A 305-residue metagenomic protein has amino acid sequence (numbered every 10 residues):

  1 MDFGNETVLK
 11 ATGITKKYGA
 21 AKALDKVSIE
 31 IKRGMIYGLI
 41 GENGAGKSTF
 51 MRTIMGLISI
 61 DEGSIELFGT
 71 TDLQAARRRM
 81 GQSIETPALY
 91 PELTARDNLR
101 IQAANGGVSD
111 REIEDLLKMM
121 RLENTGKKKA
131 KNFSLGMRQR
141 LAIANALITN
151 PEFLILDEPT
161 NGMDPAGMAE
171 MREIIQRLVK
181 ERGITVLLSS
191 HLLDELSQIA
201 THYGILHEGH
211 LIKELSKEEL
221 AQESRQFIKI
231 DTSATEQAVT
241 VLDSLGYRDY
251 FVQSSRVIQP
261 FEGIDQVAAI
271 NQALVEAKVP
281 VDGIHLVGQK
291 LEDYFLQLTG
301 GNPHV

Functional and structural regions predicted by a protein language model:
M1-T15, G301-V305: ABC-family P-loop ATPase nucleotide-binding domain
E6-L9, K16-L188, L193-H207, L211-K213: ABC transporter nucleotide-binding domains
T12-I14, V27, Y250, I284: Generic beta-strand hydrophobic packing signal
L73, D110, K217, T235 (+1 more regions): Residues at or immediately preceding the N-termini of alpha-helices
R77, L99-R100, E114-L117, A169 (+5 more regions): Generic structural signal for individual residues within well-ordered alpha-helical segments across diverse proteins
R172-F261: ABC transporter nucleotide-binding domain
Q226-L298, V305: Short, charged/small-residue-rich alpha-helical element at the C-terminal edge of ABC transporter nucleotide-binding
